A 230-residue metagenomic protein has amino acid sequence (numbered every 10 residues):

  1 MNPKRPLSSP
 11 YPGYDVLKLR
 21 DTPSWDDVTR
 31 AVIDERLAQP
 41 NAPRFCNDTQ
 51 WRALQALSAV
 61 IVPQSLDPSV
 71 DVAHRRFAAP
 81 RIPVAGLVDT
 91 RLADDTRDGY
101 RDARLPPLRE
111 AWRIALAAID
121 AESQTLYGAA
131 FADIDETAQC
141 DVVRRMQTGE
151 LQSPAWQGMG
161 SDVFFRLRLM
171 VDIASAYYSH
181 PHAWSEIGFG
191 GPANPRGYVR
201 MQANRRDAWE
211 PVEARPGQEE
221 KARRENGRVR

Functional and structural regions predicted by a protein language model:
M1-R36, Y178-R230: Extended, aromatic/histidine-rich regions of cofactor-dependent oxidoreductases associated with respiratory
W25, R30-A42, L54-D162, R166-R168: Flexible, low-complexity segments enriched for small/polar residues
F45-D48: A conserved active-site cap/scaffold subdomain adjacent to cofactor or substrate pockets
W51: Electropositive phosphate-/nucleotide-binding environments in soluble metabolic enzymes
A59, G128, S175, W184-E186: Generic secondary-structure boundary/loop-capping signal
T96, Y100, Q139-V142, Y177 (+2 more regions): Residues in flexible loops and secondary-structure boundaries
V163-S179: Long, compositionally biased
